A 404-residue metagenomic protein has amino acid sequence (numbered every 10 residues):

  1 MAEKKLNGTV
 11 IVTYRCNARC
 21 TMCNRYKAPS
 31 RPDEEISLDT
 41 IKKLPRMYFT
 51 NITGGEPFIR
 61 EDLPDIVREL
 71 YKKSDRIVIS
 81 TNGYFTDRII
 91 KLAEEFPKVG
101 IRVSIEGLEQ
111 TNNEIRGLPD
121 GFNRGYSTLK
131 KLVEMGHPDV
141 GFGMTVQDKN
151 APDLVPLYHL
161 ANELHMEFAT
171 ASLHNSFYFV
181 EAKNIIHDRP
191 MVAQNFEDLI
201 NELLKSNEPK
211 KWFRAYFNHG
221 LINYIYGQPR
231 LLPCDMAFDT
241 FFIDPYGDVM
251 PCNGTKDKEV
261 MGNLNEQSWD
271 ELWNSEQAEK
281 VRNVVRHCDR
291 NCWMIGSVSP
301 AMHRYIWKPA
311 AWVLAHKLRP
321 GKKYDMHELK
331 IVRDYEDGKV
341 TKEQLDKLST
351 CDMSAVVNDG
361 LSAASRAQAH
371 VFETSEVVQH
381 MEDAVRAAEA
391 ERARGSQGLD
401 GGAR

Functional and structural regions predicted by a protein language model:
M1-K98, F177, K322-K323: Conserved alpha-helical substructure of the radical SAM core
A2-K4, N253-R404: Flexible mid-to-C-terminal extensions adjoining Fe-S/redox cofactors in radical SAM and related proteins
V10, Y14-N17, Q228, R282 (+1 more regions): Processing junctions and N-termini across compartments
V12, I89, V103, F142 (+4 more regions): Generic structural signal for small/hydrophobic residues in well-ordered secondary structure, especially within
C16, C20-C23, C234, G247 (+4 more regions): Short cysteine clusters
N17, P64, T86, L108-E109 (+2 more regions): Alpha-helix N-cap/helix-start and coil->helix boundary motif
M22, Y26-P29, T240, K258 (+2 more regions): Secreted/processed peptides and extracellular or luminal domains of membrane proteins
E34, E69, K73, E95 (+8 more regions): Radical SAM enzyme [4Fe-4S]-AdoMet core and its adjacent flexible, acidic and glycine-rich loops/tails across
